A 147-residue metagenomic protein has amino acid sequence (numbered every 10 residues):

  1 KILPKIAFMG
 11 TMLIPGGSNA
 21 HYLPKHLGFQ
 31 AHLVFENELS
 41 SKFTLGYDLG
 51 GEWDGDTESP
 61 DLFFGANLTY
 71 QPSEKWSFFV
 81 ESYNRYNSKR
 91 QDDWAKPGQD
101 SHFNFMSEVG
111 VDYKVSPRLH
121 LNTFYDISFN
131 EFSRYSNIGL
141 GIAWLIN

Functional and structural regions predicted by a protein language model:
K1, S41-G46, K75-V80, V115-T123: Repeated loop/turn-to-beta-strand initiation elements of outer-membrane beta-barrel proteins
K1-S59, A95, Q99-H102: Outer-membrane pore/translocation modules
F8-I14, Y47-G51, A66, V80-N84 (+1 more regions): Transmembrane beta-barrel strands of outer-membrane/channel proteins
M12-I14, N37, Y70, Y113 (+2 more regions): Residue-level signature of outer-membrane beta-barrel architecture
G28-Q30, D61-F63, N104-M106, Y135-N137: Transmembrane beta-barrel architecture of outer-membrane proteins
A31-L33, F64-A66, V109, L121 (+1 more regions): Membrane-embedded beta-strands of outer-membrane beta-barrel proteins, especially the hydrophobic/small aromatic
Y86-N87, D93-K114: Accessory, usually C-terminal, subdomains that scaffold auxiliary metal cofactors
D112-K114, R134-N147: Outer-membrane beta-barrel "beta-signal"
